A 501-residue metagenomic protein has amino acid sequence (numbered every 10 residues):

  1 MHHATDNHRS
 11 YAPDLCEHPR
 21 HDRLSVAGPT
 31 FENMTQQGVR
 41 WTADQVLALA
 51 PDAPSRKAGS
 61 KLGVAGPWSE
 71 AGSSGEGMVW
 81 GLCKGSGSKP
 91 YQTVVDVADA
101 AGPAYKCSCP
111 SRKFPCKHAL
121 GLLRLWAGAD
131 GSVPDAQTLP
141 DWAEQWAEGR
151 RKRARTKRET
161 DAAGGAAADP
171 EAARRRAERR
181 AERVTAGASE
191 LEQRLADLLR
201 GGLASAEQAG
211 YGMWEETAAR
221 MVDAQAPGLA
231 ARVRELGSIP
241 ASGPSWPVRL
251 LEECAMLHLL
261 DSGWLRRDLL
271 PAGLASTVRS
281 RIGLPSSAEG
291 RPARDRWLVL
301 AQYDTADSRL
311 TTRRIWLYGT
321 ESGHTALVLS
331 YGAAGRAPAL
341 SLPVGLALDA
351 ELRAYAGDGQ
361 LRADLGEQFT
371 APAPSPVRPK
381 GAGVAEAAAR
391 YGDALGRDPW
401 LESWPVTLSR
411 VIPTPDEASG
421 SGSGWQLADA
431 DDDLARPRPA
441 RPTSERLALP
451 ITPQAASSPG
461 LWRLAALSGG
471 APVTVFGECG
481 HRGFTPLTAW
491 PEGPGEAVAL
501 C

Functional and structural regions predicted by a protein language model:
A4-T5, C16: Argonaute/PIWI-family RNA-guided endonuclease scaffold
D6-H8, A12: Short linear/disordered segments characteristic of secreted peptide precursors and small low-complexity proteins
Y11, E17-C501: Long, low-complexity, compositionally biased intrinsically disordered regions
